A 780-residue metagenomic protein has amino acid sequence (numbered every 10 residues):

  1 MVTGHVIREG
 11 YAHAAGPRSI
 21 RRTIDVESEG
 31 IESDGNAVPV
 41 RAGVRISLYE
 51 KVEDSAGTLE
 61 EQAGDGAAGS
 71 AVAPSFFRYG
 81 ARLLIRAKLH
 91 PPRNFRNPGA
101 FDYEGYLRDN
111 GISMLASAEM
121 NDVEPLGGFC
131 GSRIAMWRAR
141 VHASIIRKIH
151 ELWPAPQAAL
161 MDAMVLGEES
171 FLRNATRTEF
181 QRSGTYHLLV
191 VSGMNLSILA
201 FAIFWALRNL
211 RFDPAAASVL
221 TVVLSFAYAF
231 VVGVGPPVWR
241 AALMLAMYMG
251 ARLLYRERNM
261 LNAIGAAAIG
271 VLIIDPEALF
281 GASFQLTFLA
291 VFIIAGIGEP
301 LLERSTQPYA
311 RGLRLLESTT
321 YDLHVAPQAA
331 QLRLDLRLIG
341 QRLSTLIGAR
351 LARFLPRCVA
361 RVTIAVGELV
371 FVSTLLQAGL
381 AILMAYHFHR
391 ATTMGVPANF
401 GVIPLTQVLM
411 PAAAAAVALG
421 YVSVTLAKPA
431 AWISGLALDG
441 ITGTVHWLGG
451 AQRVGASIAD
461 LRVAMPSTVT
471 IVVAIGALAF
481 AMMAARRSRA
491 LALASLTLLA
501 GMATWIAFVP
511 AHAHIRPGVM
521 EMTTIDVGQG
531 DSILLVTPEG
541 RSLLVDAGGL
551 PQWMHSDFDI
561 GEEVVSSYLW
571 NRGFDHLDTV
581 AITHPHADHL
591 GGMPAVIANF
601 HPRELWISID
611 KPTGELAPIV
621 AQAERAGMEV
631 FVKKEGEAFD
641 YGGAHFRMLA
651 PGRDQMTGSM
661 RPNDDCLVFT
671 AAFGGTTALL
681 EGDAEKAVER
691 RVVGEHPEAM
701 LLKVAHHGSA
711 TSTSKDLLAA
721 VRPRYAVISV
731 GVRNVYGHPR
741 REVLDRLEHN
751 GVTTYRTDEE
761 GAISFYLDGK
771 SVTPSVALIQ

Functional and structural regions predicted by a protein language model:
M1-H187, Q552, I560-W570, H576 (+3 more regions): Membrane-interface helix/helix-cap signal primarily in integral membrane proteins
I24-V26, A116, M164, G270 (+4 more regions): Well-ordered beta-strand positions enriched in small/hydrophobic/aromatic, beta-favoring residues
S75, R82, R86, Y106 (+3 more regions): Non-globular, low-confidence helical/coil segments that flank catalytic cores
A116, L172-M394, D460-I515, W606-I609 (+6 more regions): Hydrophobic alpha-helical transmembrane segments in multi-pass membrane proteins
I134-L152, L160, E168, T176 (+13 more regions): Hydrophobic alpha-helical segments of integral membrane proteins, encompassing both true transmembrane helices
P154-A158, D213-L220, L405: Membrane-interfacial loop-to-helix junctions in multi-pass transporters
M161-M164, M244, M384, M410: Methionine-biased hydrophobic packing positions in alpha-helices, especially within tandem helical repeat solenoids
I297-P300, T374-A381, V408-A415, G440 (+1 more regions): Transmembrane alpha-helical segments that form the membrane-embedded catalytic/substrate-channel core of multi-pass
